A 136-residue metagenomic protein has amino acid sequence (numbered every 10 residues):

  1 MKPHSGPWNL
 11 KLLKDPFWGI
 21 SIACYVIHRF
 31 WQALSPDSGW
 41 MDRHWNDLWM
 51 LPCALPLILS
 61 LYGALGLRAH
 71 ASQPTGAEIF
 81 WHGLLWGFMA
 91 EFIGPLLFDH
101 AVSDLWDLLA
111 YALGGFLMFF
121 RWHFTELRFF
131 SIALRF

Functional and structural regions predicted by a protein language model:
M1-F136: Bulky hydrophobic segments
